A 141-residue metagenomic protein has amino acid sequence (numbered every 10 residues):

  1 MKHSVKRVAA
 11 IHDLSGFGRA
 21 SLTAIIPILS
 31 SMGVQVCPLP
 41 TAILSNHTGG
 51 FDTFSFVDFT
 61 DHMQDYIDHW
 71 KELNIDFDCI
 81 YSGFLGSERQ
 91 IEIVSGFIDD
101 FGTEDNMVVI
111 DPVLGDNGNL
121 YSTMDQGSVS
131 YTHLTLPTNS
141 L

Functional and structural regions predicted by a protein language model:
K2-S122: Conserved N-terminal subdomain of the carbohydrate kinase-like
T123-Y131: Active-site glycine-rich loop that binds ribose-phosphate moieties when present
T132-T138: Conserved small/polar residues in nucleotide/adenosyl-binding loops
